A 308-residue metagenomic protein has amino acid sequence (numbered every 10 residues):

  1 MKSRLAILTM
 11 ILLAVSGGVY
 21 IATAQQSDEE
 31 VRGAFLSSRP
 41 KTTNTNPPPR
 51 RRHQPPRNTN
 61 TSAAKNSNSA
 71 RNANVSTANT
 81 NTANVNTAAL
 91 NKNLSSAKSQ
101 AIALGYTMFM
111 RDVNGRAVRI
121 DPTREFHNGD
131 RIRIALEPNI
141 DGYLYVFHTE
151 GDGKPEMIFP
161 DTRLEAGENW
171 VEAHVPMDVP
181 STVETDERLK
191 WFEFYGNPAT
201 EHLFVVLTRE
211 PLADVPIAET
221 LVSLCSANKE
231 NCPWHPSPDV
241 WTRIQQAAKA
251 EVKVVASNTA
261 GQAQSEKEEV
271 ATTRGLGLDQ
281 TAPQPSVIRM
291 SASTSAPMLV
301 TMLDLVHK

Functional and structural regions predicted by a protein language model:
M1-L8: Bacterial N-terminal signal peptides that target proteins for export
L5, V19-Y143, H148-K308: Secretory-pathway glycoprotein ectodomains that are cysteine- and/or Ser/Thr/Pro-rich
L8-G17: Bacterial N-terminal signal peptides
